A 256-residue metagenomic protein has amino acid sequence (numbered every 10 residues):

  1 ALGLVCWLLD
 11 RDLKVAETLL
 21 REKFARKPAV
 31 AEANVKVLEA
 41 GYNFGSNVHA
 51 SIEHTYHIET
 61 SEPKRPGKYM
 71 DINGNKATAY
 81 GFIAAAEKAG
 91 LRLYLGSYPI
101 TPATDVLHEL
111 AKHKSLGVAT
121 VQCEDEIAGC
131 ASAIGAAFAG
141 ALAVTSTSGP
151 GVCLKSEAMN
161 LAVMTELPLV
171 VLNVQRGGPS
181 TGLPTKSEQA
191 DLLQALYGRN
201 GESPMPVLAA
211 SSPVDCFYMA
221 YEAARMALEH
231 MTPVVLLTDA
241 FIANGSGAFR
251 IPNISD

Functional and structural regions predicted by a protein language model:
A1-G74: Aromatic-enriched
L2-L9, I83, E87, S97: Alpha-helical support elements that line or immediately flank enzyme active sites and cofactor-binding pockets
D12-A16, L142, T147, M231-I242: Glycine-rich phosphate/pyrophosphate-binding loops and their adjacent beta-strand/loop elements at enzyme active sites
R21-F24, A50-G67, A85-R92, E109-L116 (+2 more regions): Gly-rich Lys/Arg/Thr-decorated short loops/hinges at beta-loop-alpha junctions or inter-strand turns that position
V37, I58-E62, Y98-P102, E126 (+3 more regions): A glycine-rich phosphate-binding loop feature that marks nucleotide/adenosyl-phosphate handling sites
G41, F82, L95: Conserved hydrophobic/aromatic pocket- or pore-lining residues that grip, position, or stack substrates in active sites
P63-K64, D71-G81, A89, M219-D256: Flexible, low-complexity linker and terminal segments
Y80, L93-Y94, T101-Y197, P206-A227: Thiamine diphosphate
